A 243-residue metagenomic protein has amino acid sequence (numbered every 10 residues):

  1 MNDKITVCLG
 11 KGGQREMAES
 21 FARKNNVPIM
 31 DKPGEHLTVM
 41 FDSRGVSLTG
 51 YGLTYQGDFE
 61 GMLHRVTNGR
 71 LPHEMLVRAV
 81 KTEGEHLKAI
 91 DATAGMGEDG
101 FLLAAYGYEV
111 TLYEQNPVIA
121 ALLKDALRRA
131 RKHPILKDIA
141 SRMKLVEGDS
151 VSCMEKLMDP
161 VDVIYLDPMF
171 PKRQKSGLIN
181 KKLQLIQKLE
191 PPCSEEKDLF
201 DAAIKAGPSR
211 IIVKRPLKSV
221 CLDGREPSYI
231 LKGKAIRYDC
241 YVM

Functional and structural regions predicted by a protein language model:
M1-A89, A105: S-adenosyl-L-methionine
K88, E109, R142, S209-R210: Residues at the starts of beta-strands that form the adenosine-phosphate
A92: Conserved beta-strand/loop positions that form the S-adenosyl-L-methionine
M96-Y108: Conserved SAM-binding loop of SAM-dependent methyltransferases across substrates and taxa, primarily the Class I
Y113-V163: S-adenosyl-L-methionine
D149-C153, P191-I204: A short, acidic, amphipathic alpha-helical segment used as a generic capping/interface helix at domain edges
P168-L199: Mobile active-site "lid"/loop adjacent to the S-adenosyl-L-methionine
E196-V242: Conserved Class I SAM-dependent methyltransferase catalytic core
